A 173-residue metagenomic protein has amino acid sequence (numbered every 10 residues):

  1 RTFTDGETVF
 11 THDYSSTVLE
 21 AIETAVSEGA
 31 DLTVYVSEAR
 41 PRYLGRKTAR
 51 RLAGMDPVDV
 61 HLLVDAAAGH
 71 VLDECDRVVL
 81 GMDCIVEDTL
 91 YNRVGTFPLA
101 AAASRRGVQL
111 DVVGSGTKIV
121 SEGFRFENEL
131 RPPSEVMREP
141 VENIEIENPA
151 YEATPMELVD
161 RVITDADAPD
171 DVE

Functional and structural regions predicted by a protein language model:
R1-L62: N-terminal active-site beta-alpha-beta segment that forms phosphate/nucleotide-binding and substrate-recognition loops
S37-E173: Conserved phosphate- and dinucleotide-binding cores of soluble alpha/beta proteins, encompassing both enzyme active
